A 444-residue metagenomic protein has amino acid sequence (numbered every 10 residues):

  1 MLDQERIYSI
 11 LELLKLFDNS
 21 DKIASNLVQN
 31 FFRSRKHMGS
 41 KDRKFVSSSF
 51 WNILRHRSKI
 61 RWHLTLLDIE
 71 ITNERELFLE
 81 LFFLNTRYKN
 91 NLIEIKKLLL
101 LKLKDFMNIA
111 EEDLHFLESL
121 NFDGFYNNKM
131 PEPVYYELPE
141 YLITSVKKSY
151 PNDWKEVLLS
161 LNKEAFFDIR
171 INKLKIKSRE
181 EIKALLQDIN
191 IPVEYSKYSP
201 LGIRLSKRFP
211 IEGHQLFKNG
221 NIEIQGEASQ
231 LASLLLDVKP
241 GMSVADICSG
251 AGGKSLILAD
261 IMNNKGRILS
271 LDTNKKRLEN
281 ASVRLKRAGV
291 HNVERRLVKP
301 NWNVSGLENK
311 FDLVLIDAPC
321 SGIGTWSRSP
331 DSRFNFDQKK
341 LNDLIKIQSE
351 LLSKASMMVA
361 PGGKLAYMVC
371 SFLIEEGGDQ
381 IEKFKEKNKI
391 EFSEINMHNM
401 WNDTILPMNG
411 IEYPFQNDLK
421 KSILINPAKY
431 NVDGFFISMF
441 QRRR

Functional and structural regions predicted by a protein language model:
M1-R444: S-adenosylmethionine
